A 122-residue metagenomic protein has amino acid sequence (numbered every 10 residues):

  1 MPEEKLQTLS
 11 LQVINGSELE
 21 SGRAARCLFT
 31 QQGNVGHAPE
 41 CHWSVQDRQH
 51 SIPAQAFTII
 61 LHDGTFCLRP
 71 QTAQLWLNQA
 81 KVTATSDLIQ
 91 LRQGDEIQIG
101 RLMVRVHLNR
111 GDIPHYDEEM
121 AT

Functional and structural regions predicted by a protein language model:
M1-R48, H62, Q98, G111-T122: Intrinsically disordered, low-complexity acidic Ser/Thr-rich regulatory segments
R26-G100: Forkhead-associated
L102-V106, G111: Short, charged beta-turn/beta-strand-edge "cap" motif at the junction between a beta-strand and an adjacent loop
